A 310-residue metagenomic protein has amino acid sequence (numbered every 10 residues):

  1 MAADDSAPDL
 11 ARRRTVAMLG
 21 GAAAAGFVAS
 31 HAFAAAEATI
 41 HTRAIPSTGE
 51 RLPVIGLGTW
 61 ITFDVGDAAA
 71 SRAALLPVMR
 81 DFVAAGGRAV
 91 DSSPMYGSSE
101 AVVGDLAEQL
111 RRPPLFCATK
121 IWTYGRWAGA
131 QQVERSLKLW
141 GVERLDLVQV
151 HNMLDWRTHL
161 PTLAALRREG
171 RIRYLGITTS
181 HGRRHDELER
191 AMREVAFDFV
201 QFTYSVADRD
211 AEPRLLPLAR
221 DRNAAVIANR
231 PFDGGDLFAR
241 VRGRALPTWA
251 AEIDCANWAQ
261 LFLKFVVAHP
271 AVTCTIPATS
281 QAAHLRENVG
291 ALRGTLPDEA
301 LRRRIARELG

Functional and structural regions predicted by a protein language model:
M1-A11: N-terminal secretory signal peptides
A29-G56, A68: C-terminal segment of N-terminal export signals and the immediately downstream linker at the start of the mature
I45, L57, V90, V103 (+7 more regions): Conserved, mostly hydrophobic/aromatic
P46-G49, G104-R112, L137-G141, R167 (+1 more regions): Acidic (Asp/Glu)-rich catalytic clusters
W60-R72, K120-R126, E252: Active-site mouth loops of central-metabolism enzymes
A69-D81, R126-L139, R183-R190, F262: Short, acidic/polar
A130-Q149, A165-E169: CE4/NodB-like, metal-dependent polysaccharide N-deacetylase domain that modifies extracellular/periplasmic N-acetylated
N152-G310: Beta/alpha (TIM)-barrel catalytic core signal, keyed to glycine-rich beta->alpha loops juxtaposed to Asp/Glu that bind
